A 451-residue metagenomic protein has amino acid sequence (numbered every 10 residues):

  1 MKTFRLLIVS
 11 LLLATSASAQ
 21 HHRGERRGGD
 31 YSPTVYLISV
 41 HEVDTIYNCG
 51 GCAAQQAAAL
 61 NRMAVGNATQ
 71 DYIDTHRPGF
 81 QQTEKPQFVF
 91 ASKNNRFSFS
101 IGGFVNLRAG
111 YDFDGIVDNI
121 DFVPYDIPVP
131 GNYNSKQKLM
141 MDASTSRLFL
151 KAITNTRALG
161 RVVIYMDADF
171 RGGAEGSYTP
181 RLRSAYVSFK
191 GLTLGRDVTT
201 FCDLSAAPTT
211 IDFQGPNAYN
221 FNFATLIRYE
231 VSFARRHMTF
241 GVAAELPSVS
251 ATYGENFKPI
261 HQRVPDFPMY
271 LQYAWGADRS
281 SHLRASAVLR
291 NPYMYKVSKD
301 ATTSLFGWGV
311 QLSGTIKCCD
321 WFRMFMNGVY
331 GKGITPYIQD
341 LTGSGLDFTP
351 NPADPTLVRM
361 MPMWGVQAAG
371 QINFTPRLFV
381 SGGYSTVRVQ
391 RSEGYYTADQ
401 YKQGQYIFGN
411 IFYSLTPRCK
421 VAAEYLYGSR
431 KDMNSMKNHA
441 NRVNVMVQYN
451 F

Functional and structural regions predicted by a protein language model:
M1-R26: Bacterial Sec-dependent N-terminal signal peptides
A19-F113: N-terminal periplasmic/intermembrane-space "pro-region" immediately following the signal or transit peptide
T83-N94, K151-R157, G191, R228-R235 (+9 more regions): Outer-membrane beta-barrel proteins
S92-N119, Y133-V249, R263, P268 (+3 more regions): Outer membrane beta-barrel
K93, Q137-M140, E175-T179, P216-F221 (+7 more regions): Replace "Gram-negative outer membrane beta-barrel proteins" with "bacterial and organellar outer membrane beta-barrel
D112, N155, D169-E175, F201-D203 (+7 more regions): Sequence/structural signature of outer-membrane beta-barrel proteins
A277-G394, Y401: Detector for outer-membrane/organellar transmembrane beta-barrel domains, recognizing the amphipathic beta-strand
Y413-L415, N438-F451: Outer-membrane beta-barrel "beta-signal"
